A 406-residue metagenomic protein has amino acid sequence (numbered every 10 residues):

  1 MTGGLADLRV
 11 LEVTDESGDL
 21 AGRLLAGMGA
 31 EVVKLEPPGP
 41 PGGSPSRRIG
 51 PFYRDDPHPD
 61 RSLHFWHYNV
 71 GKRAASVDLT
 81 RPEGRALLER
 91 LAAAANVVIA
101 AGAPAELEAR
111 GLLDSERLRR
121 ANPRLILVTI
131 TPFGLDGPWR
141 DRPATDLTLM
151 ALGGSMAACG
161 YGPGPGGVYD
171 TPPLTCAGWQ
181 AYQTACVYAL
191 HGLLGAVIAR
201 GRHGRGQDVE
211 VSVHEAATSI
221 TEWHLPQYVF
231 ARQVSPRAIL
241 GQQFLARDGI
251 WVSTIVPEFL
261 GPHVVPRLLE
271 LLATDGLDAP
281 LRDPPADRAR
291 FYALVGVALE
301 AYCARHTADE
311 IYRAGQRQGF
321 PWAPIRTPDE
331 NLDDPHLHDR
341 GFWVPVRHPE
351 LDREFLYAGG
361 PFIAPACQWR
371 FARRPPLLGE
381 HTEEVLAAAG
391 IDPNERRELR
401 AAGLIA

Functional and structural regions predicted by a protein language model:
M1-G201, Y228-V229, D309, L377 (+1 more regions): N-terminal helix-loop segment corresponding to the beta1-alpha1 unit of nucleotide/adenylate-binding folds
M1-R9, Q243-R247, E330-A406: Terminal low-complexity tails and localization/encapsulation signals of metabolic enzymes
G39, P132-G134, V213-T218, D248-I250 (+2 more regions): Glycine-rich beta-alpha junction loops
P45-F52, P226-R232, L272, D334-P349: Short, surface-exposed loop/helix-turn segments at secondary-structure junctions that function as lids/hinges flanking
P173-T184, A238-G241, V252-I255, D283 (+1 more regions): A short glycine-threonine-serine/GTX helix/turn-capping micro-motif
H191-Q233, A238-G241, P328: Substrate-binding/catalytic subdomain of NAD(P)-dependent oxidoreductase enzymes
L240-G241, L245-Q318, W322: Aromatic-enriched alpha-helical interface/lid elements that frame and gate functional surfaces
Q316-L337: Conserved PLP cofactor-binding pocket of PLP-dependent enzymes
